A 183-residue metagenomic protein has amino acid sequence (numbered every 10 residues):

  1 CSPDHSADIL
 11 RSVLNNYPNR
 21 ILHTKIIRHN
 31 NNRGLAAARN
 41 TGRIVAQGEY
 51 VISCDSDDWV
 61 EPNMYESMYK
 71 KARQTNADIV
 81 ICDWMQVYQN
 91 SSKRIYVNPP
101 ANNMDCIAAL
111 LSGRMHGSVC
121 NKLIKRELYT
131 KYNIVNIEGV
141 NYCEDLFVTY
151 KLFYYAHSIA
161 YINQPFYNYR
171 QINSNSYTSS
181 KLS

Functional and structural regions predicted by a protein language model:
C1-S183: Nucleotide-sugar donor-binding/catalytic module of glycosyltransferases that assemble extracellular/cell-envelope
